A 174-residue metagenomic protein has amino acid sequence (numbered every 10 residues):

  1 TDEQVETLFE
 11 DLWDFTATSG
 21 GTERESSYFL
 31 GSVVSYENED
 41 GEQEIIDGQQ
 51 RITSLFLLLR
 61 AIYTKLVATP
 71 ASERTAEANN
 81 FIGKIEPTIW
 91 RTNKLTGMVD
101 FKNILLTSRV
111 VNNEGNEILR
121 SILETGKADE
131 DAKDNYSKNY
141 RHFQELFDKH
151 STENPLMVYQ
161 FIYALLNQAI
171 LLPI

Functional and structural regions predicted by a protein language model:
T1-I174: Glycine- and hydrophobic-rich flexible loops that cap the catalytic core of alpha/beta enzyme folds
